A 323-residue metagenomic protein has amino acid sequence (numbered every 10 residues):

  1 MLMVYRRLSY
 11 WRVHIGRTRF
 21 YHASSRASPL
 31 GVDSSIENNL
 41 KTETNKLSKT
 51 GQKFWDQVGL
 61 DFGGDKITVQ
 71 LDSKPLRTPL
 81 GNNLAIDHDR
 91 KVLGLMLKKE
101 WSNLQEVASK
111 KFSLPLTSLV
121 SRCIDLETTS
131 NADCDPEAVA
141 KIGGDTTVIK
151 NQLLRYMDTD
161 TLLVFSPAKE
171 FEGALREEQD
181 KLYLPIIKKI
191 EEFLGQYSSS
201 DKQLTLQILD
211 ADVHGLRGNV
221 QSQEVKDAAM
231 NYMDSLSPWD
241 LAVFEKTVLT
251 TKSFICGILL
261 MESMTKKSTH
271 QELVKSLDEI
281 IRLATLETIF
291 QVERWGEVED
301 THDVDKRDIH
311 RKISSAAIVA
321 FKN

Functional and structural regions predicted by a protein language model:
M1-K49: N-terminal mitochondrial targeting presequence
S35-L84: Acidic, glycine-rich two-metal-ion catalytic cores of nucleic acid-processing enzymes
K74-L162: A surface-exposed, charged beta-strand/loop segment in the N-terminal or early-internal portion of soluble proteins
P136-V225: Internal, conserved structured core segments that host functional sites
G173, E177, Y197, W239 (+1 more regions): Inter-helical turn/loop segments and adjacent helix faces that build the functional surface of alpha-helical bundle
A211-S253: A contiguous pocket-lining binding segment that forms or flanks enzyme active sites
G257: Long, contiguous binding/interaction regions
M261-K322: Accessory, usually C-terminal, subdomains that scaffold auxiliary metal cofactors
